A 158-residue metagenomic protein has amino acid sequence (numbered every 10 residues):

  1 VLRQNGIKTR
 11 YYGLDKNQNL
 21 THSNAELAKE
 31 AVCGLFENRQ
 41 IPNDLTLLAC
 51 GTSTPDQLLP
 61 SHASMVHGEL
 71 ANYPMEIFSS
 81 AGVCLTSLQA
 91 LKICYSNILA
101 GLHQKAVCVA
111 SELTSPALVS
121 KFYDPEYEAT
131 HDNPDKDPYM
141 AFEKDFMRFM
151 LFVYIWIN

Functional and structural regions predicted by a protein language model:
V1-T46: Conserved active-site "lid/cap" helical segment
Q4, G51, V109: Short acidic/histidine-centered micro-motifs embedded in hydrophobic/aromatic stretches that mark compact functional
D15, S53, P74-I77: A general structural-boundary detector
K16-A28, T54, L58, G82 (+1 more regions): Generic, well-ordered alpha-helical segments
C33-N38, P42-N43, L58-P60, S64-N158: Acyl-thioester C-C bond-transforming condensing/cleaving domain
T46-T54: Short glycine-rich or small-residue beta-strand-to-loop segments that form or flank ligand, phosphate, metal/Fe-S
